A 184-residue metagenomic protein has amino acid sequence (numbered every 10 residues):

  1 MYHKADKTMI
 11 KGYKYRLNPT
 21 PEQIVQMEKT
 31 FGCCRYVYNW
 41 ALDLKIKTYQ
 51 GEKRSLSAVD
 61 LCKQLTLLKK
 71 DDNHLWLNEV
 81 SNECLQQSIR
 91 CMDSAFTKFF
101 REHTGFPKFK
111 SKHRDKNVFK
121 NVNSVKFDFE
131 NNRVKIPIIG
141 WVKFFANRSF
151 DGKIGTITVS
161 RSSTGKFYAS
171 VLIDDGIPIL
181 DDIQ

Functional and structural regions predicted by a protein language model:
M1-Q184: Nucleic-acid substrate recognition interfaces
